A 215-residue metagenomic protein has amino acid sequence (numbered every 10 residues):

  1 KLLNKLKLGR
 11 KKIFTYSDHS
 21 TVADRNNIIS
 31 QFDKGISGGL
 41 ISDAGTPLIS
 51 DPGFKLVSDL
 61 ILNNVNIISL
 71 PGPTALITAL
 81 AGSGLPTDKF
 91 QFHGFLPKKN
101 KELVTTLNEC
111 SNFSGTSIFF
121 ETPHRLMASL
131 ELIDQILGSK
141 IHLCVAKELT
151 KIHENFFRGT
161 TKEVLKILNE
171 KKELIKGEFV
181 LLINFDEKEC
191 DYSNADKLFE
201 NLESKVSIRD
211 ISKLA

Functional and structural regions predicted by a protein language model:
K1-I68: Class I S-adenosyl-L-methionine
K1-K11, A81-L85, Q91, K99-N100 (+2 more regions): RNA substrate-binding interface of SAM-dependent RNA methyltransferases
K7-R10, S30-F32, L56-D59, S83-D88 (+3 more regions): Short, hinge-like loop/turn segments at secondary-structure boundaries
R10-S17, I67-I68, D88-G94, K140-V145: Short hydrophobic/aromatic-enriched beta-strand-loop microsegments
I13-T21, P73-T74, G94-K99, E148-T150: Short, acidic/turn-prone active-site loops that include or flank metal/cofactor- and phosphate-binding residues
I36-S37, G115-T116, F120-A215: A contiguous loop/helix-start segment that scaffolds small-molecule binding in enzyme catalytic cores
S42, S69-G72, F119, V145: General beta-strand structural signal in soluble alpha/beta enzymes
K55-F113: Class I SAM-dependent methyltransferase SAM-binding "motif I" and its flanking Rossmann-like core
